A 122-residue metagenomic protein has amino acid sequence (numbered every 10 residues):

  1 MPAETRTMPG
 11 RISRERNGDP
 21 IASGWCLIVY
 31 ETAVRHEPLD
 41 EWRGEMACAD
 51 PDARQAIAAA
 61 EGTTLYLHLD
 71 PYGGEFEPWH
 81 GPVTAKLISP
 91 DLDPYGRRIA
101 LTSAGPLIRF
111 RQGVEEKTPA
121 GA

Functional and structural regions predicted by a protein language model:
M1-E4, P51-E61: Short linear motifs in intrinsically disordered
P2-E4, V114, T118-A122: Surface-exposed beta-loop interaction hotspot
P2-R43: Solvent-exposed edge beta-strands and adjacent loop segments that serve as assembly or binding interfaces
M8-I12, G24-C26, W42-M46, T63-L65 (+3 more regions): One face of beta-strands
M8-N17, A59-G74: Short conserved beta-strand and strand-loop elements enriched in small hydrophobics with frequent Asp/Gly
E37-A56: Charged, amphipathic alpha-helical segments
D70-E115: Short beta-strand and beta-hairpin "edge-sheet" elements
